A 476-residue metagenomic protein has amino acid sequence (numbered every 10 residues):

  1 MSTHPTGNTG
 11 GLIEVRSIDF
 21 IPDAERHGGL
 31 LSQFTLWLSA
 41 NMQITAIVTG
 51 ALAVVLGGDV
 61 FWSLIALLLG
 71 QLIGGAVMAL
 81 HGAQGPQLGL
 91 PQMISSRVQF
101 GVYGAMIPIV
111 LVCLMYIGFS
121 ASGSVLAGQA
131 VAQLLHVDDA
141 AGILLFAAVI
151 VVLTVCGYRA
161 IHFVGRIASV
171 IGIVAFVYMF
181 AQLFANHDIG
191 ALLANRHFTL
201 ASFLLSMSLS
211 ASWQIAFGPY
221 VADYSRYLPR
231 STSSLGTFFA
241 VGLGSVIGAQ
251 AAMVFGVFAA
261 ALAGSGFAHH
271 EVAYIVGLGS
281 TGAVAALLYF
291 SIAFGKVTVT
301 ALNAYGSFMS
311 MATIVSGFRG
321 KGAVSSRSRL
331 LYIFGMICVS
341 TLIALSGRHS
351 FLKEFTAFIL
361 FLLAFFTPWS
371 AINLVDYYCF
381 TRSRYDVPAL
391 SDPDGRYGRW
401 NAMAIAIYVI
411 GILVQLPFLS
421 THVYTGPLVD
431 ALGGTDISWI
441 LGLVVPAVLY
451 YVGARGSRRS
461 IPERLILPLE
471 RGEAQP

Functional and structural regions predicted by a protein language model:
M1-V60, S202-S208, R226-G236, S457-P476: Membrane-interface "cap" regions at the ends of multi-pass membrane proteins
G28-I47, F180-N186, R196-A259, G282-A304 (+1 more regions): Hydrophobic, membrane-embedded alpha-helices of multi-pass small-molecule transporters
V54-I65, Q129-I143, R159-A168, A273-S280 (+5 more regions): Transmembrane helix-loop boundary segments of multi-pass membrane transporters
M93-R97, S124-A141, P229, N303-F334 (+1 more regions): Helix-loop-helix connectors at the membrane interface of multi-pass transporters/channels
I109-C113, L134-C156, V170-A181, S210-V221 (+1 more regions): Transmembrane alpha-helical segments of multi-pass small-molecule transport proteins
V137, V170-R196, S210-I215, V254-L262 (+2 more regions): Hydrophobic alpha-helical segments and their helix-loop junctions in multi-pass secondary transporters
I314-H349, R396-Q415: Loop-to-transmembrane helix boundary motifs in multi-pass membrane proteins
W369-V448, E463-L465: C-terminal membrane-solvent junction of multi-pass transporters and transport-like membrane proteins
